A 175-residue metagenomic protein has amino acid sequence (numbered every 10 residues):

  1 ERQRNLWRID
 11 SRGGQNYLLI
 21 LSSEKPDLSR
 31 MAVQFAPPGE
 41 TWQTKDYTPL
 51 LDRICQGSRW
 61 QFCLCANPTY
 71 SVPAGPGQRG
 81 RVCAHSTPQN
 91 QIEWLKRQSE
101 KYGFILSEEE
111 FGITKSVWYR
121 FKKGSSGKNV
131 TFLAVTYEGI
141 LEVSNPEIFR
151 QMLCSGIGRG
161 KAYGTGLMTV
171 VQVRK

Functional and structural regions predicted by a protein language model:
E1-K175: RNA-interacting cores
